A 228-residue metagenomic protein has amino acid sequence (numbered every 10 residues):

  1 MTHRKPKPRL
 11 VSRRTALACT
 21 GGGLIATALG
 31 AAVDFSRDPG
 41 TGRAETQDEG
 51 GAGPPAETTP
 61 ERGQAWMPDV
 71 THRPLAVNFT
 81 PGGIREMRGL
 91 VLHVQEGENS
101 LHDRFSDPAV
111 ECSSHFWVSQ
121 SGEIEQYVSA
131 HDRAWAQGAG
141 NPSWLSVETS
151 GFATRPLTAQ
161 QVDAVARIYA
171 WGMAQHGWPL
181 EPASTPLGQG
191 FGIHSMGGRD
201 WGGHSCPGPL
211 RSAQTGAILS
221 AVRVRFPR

Functional and structural regions predicted by a protein language model:
T2-T15, C19-G21, L29-A32, S36-T71 (+1 more regions): Basic/polar, cationic surfaces and motifs that engage anionic cell-wall and phosphate/carboxylate ligands
P60-A183: Active-site-adjacent loop/helix surface patches within enzyme catalytic domains that shape the substrate-binding cleft
